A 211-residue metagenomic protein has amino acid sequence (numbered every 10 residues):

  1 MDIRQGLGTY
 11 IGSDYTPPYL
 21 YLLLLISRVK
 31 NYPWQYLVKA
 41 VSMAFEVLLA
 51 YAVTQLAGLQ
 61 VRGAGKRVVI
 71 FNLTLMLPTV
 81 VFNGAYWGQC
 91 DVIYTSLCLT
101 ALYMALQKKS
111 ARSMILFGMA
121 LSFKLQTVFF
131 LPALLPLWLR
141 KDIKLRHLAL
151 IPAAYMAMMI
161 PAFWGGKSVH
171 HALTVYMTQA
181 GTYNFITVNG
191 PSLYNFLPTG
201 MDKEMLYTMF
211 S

Functional and structural regions predicted by a protein language model:
M1-Q107, W138-S211: Primarily membrane-embedded glycan-assembly and transfer machineries that use lipid-linked glycans
F82, C98-M104, A111-L137: Membrane-interface alpha helices of multi-pass inner-membrane proteins
